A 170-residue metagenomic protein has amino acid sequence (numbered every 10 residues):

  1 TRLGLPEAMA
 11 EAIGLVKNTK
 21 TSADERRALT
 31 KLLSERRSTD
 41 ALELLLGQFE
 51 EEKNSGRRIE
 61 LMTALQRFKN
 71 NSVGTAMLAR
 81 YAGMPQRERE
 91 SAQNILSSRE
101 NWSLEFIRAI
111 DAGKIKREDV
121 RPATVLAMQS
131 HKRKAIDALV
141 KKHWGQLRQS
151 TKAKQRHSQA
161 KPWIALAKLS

Functional and structural regions predicted by a protein language model:
T1-S170: Long, ordered, helix-rich scaffold segments
